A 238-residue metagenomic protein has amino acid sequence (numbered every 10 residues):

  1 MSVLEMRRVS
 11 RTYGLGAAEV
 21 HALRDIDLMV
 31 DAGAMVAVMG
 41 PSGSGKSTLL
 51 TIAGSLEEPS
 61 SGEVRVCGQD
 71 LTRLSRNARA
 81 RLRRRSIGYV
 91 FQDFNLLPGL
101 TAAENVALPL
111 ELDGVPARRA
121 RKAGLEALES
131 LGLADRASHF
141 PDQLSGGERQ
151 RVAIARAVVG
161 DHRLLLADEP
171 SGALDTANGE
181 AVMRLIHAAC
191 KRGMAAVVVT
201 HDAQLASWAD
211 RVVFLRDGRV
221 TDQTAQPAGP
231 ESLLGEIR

Functional and structural regions predicted by a protein language model:
M1-S2, G235: Short, low-complexity, intrinsically disordered N-terminal peptides in bacterial proteins
S2-W208, L215: ABC family nucleotide-binding domain
R219-R238: Conserved beta-strand-loop-alpha-helix hinge in the C-terminal portion of ABC ATPase nucleotide-binding domains
